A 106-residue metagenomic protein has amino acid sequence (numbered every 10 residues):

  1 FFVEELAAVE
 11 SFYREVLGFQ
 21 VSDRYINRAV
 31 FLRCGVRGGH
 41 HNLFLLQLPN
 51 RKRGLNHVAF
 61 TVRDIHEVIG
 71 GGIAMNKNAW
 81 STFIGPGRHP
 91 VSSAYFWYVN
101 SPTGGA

Functional and structural regions predicted by a protein language model:
F1-A29: Loop-centered beta-sheet repeat module
F1-S11, F60-A106: Vicinal oxygen chelate
S22-G54, T61-V62, H89-A106: Conserved short beta-strand elements that form part of the metal-binding/catalytic scaffold of enzyme active sites
